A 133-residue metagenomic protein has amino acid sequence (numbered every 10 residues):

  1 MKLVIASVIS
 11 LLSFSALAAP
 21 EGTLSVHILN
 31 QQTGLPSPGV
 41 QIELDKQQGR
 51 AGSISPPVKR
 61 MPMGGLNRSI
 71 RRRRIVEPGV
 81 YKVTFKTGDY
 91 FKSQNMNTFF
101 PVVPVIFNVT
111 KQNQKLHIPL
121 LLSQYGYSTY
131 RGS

Functional and structural regions predicted by a protein language model:
L3-P38, K46, S128-T129, S133: Beta-strand-rich domain onsets/edges
A19, P78-S133: Feature of secretome-associated and extracellular-like proteins
L29-T33, R71-R72, Y90: Short beta-turn/strand-loop junction motif enriched in small, turn-promoting residues
P38-I42, L116: Short beta-strand/loop motifs in extracellular/secreted proteins, especially within beta-sandwich accessory domains
Q41-D45, K82-T84: Beta-strand signatures of extracellular beta-sandwich domains
G49-S69: Short, acidic Ser/Thr/Gly-rich low-complexity loop/linker segments typical of extracellular and cell-surface proteins
N67-V80: Short Pro-Gly-centered beta-turn/loop motif in secreted/extracellular proteins
